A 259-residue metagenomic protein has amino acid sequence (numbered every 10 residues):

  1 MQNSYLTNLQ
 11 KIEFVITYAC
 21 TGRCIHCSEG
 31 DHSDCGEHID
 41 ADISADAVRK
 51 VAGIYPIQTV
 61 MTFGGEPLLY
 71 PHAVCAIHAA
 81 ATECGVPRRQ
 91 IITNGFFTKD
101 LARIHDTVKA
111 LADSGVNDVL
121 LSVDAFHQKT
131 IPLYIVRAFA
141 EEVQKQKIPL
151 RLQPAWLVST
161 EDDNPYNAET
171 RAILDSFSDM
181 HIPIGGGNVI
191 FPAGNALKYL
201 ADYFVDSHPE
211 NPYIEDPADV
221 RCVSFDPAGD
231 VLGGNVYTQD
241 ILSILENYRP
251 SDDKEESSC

Functional and structural regions predicted by a protein language model:
M1-T93, T98-R103: Conserved alpha-helical substructure of the radical SAM core
V15, S122, S224: Conserved beta-strand segments that form the floor/walls of ligand-binding pockets within enzyme and binding domains
T21, P67, F126, L157-S159 (+2 more regions): Short, solvent-exposed loop/turn segments at secondary-structure junctions
C24, P71, T130, G233-N235: Activation segment
I39, K99, I131, V236-Q239: Short coil/turn linker and secondary-structure boundary residues
S44, R49-A52, A112-S114, V143 (+1 more regions): Generic alpha-helical hydrophobic packing signal
Y70-Y213, P217: Conserved AdoMet/S-adenosylmethionine-binding subsite of the radical SAM
G185-C259: Accessory C-terminal segments flanking Radical SAM cores
